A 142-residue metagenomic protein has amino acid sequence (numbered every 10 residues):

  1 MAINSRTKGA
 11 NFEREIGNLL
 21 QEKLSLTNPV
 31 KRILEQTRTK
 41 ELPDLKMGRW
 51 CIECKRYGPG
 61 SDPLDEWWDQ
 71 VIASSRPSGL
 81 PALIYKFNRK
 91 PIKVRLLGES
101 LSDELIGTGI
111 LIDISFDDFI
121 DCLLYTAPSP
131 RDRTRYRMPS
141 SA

Functional and structural regions predicted by a protein language model:
A2-R76: Catalytic centers of nucleases
K46, W50, K55, N88 (+2 more regions): Anionic group-transfer/hydrolysis microenvironments
R76-S100: Nucleic-acid nuclease catalytic cores
L101-L105, G109: A short alpha->loop->secondary-structure connector
Y125-P130: Conserved small/polar residues in nucleotide/adenosyl-binding loops
R137-A142: Hydrophobic alpha-helical segments, chiefly the membrane-spanning helices and signal/signal-anchor peptides
